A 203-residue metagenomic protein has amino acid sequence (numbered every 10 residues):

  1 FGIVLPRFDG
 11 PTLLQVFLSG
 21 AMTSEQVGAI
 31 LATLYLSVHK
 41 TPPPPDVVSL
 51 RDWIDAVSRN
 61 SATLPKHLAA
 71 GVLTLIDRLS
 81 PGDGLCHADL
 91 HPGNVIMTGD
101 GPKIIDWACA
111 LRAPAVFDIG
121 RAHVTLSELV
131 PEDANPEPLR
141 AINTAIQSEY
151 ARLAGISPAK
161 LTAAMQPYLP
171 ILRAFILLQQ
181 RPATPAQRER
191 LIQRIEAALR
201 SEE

Functional and structural regions predicted by a protein language model:
F1-T63, H67, G71-S80: ATP-binding pocket architecture of kinase catalytic cores
L14, S19, A110, E128-E132 (+1 more regions): General structural signal for alpha-helix termini and helix-helix connectors
A21-G28, R112, P136-R140, R188: Flexible, glycine- and charge-enriched loops at secondary-structure boundaries
V48-N60, H87-I96, I171: A short beta-strand-loop-alpha-helix capping motif that often carries His-Thr
L73-F117: Active-site acidic catalytic loop and adjacent metal/ATP-binding pocket of ATP-dependent phosphoryl transfer enzymes
G101-A141: Active-site Asp-x-Gly
T125-S127, D133-E203: Helix-rich C-terminal or lid/interface subdomains of diverse kinases
